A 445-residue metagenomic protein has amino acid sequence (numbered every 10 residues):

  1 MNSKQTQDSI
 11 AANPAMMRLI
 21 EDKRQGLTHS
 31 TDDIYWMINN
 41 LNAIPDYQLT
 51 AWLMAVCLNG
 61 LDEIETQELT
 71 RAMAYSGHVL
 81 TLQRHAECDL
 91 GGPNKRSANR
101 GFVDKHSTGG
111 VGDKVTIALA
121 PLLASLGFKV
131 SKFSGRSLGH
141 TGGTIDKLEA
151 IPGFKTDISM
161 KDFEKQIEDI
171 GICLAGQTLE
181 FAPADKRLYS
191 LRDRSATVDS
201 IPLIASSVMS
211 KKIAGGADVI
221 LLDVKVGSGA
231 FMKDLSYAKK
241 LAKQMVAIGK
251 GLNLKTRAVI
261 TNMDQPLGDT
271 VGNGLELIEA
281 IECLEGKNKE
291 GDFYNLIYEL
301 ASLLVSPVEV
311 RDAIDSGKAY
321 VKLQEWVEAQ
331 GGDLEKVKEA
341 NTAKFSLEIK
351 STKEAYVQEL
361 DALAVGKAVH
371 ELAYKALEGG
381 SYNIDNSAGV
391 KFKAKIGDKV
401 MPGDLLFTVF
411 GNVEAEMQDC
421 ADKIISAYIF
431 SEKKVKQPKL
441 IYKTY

Functional and structural regions predicted by a protein language model:
N2-G112, E325-A329, L440, Y445: Acidic, glycine/proline-rich low-complexity segments that act as flexible tails and inter-domain linkers
T6-S9, P14, K23, T28-H29 (+5 more regions): Well-ordered secondary-structure scaffolds
L58, I117-V130, K211-G216, G251-L252: Alpha-helix C-terminal capping segments
G101-A124, F128-H140: Glycine/serine-rich anion-binding loops at beta->alpha junctions that coordinate negatively charged ligand groups
T116, S134, T141-D146, T178 (+3 more regions): Short acidic, glycine/serine/threonine-rich loops at helix termini
F133, I167, A175-Q177, D223-G227 (+1 more regions): Short beta-strand segments
K147-C173, K243-G249, N253: A glycine-rich helix N-cap at a beta->alpha junction
E168-A217: Phosphate/diphosphate-binding glycine-rich loops and adjacent basic-rich segments that engage nucleotide
